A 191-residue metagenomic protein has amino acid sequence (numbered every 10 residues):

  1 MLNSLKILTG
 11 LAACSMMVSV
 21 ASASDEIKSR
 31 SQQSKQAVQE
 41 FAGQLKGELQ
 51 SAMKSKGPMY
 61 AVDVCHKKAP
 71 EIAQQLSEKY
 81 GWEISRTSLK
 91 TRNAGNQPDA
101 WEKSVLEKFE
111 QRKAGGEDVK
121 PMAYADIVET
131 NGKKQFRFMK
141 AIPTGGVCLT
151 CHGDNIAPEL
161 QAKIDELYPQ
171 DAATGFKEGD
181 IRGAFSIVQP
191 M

Functional and structural regions predicted by a protein language model:
M1-T9: Bacterial N-terminal signal peptides that target proteins for export
L8-M16: Bacterial N-terminal signal peptides
S19-A23: Sec/Tat signal peptide C-region and signal peptidase I cleavage site
S24-G145, E159-M191: Extracytoplasmic c-type cytochrome modules immediately beyond a signal peptide or single-pass transmembrane anchor
G145-N155: The canonical Cys-X-X-Cys-His
